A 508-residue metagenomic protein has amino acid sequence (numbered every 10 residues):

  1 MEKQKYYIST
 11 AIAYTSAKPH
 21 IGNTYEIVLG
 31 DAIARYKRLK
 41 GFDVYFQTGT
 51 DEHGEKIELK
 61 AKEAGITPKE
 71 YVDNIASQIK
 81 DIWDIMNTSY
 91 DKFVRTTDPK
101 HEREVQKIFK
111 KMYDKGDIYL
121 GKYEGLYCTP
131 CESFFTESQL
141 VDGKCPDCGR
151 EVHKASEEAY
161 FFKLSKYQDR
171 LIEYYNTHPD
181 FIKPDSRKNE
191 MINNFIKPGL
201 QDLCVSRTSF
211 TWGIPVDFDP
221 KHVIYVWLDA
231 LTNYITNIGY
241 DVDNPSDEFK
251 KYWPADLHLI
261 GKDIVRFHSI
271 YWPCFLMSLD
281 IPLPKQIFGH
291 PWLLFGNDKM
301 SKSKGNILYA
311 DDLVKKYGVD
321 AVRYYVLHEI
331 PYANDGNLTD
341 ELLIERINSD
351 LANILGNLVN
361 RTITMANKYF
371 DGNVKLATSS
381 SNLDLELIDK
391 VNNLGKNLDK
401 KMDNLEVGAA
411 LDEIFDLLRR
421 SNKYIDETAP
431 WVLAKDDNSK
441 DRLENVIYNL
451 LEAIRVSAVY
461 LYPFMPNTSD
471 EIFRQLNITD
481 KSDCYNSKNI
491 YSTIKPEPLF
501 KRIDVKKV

Functional and structural regions predicted by a protein language model:
M1-K5, Y45, G49, G121-L126 (+5 more regions): Basic, alpha-helical terminal appendages of large translation-related enzymes
M1-T48, K100-E104, K154-K368, A410-I414: Structured secondary-structure scaffolds
E2-I118, E132: N-terminal Rossmann-like or analogous alpha/beta NTP/dinucleotide-binding catalytic cores that position adenine
A32, E70-D81, D350, I354-R361 (+3 more regions): A non-catalytic, amphipathic alpha-helix used as a structural packing/dimerization or gating element in enzyme scaffolds
E104-K111, A230-N233, I354-M365, K390-N393 (+4 more regions): Alpha-helical scaffold segments in carbohydrate-active enzymes
L126-C131, P291-L293, L342, K375-N382 (+2 more regions): A glycine-rich phosphate-binding loop feature that marks nucleotide/adenosyl-phosphate handling sites
T136, H153-K154: Short functional micro-motifs and their immediate structural scaffolds
V265, E329, A333, T339-L342 (+3 more regions): Active-site-proximal binding-pocket segments
